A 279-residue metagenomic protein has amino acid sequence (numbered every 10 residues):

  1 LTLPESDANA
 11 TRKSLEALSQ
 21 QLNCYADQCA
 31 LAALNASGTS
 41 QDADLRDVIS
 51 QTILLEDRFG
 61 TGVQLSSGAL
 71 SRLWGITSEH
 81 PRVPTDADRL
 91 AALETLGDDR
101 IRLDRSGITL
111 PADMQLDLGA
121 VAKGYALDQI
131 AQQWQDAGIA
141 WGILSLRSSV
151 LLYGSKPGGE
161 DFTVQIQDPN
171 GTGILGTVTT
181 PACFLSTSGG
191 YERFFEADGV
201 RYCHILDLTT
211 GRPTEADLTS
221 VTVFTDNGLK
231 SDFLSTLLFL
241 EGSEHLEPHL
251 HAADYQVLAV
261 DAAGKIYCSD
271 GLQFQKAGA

Functional and structural regions predicted by a protein language model:
L1-A279: Mature catalytic core of soluble alpha/beta enzymes
